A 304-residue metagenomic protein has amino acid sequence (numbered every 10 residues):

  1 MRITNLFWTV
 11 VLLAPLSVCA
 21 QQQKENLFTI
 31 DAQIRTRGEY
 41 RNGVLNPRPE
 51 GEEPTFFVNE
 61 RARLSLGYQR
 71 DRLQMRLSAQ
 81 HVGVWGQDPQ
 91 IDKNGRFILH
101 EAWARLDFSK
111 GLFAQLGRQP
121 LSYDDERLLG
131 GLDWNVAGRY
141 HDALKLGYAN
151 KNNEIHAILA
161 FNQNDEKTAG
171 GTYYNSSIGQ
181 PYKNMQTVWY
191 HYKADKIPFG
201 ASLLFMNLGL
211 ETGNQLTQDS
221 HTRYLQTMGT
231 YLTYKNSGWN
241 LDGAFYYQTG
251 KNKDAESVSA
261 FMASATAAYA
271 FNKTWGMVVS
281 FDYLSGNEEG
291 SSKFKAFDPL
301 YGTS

Functional and structural regions predicted by a protein language model:
M1-E25: Bacterial Sec-dependent N-terminal signal peptides
A20-R118, L144-I155, T222-Q226, T230-F245 (+3 more regions): Beta-barrel outer-membrane channel/assembly domains of diderm bacteria
E39-E52, V84-E101, S109-H221, Q226-M228 (+1 more regions): Surface-exposed coil loops of outer-membrane beta-barrel proteins
S78, S202-L204, S280: Short beta-strand segments
D124-D125, N240, N287: Activation segment
L216-Q218, A244-S304: Extracellular/periplasmic loop regions
